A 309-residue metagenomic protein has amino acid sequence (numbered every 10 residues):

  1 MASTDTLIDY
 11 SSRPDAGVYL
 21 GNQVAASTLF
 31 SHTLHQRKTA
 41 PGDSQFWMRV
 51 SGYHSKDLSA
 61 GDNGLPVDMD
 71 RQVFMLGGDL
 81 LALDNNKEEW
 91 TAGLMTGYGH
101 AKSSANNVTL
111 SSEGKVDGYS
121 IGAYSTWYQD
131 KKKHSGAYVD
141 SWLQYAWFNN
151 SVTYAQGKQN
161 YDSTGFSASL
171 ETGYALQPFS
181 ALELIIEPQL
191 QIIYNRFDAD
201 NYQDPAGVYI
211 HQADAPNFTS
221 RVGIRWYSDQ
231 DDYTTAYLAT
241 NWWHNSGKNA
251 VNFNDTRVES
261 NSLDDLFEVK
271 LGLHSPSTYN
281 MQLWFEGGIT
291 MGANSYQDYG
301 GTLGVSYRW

Functional and structural regions predicted by a protein language model:
M1-S180, E286-G288, A293-G300: Outer membrane beta-barrel translocator domains of Type V secretion systems
Y10, A60-M69, N106-K115, N149-S163 (+2 more regions): Solvent-exposed, glycine/polar-rich loop segments of beta-barrel outer-membrane systems
D84, G122, P205, Y209-W309: Outer membrane beta-barrel transmembrane domains
Q144, Q191, V222: Amphipathic alpha-helical interface segments
T172, I186, Q191-F197: Solvent-exposed flexible segments
S180-I186, F197-N201, D232-A236: Short, structured loop/turn "capping" segments at alpha-beta junctions
